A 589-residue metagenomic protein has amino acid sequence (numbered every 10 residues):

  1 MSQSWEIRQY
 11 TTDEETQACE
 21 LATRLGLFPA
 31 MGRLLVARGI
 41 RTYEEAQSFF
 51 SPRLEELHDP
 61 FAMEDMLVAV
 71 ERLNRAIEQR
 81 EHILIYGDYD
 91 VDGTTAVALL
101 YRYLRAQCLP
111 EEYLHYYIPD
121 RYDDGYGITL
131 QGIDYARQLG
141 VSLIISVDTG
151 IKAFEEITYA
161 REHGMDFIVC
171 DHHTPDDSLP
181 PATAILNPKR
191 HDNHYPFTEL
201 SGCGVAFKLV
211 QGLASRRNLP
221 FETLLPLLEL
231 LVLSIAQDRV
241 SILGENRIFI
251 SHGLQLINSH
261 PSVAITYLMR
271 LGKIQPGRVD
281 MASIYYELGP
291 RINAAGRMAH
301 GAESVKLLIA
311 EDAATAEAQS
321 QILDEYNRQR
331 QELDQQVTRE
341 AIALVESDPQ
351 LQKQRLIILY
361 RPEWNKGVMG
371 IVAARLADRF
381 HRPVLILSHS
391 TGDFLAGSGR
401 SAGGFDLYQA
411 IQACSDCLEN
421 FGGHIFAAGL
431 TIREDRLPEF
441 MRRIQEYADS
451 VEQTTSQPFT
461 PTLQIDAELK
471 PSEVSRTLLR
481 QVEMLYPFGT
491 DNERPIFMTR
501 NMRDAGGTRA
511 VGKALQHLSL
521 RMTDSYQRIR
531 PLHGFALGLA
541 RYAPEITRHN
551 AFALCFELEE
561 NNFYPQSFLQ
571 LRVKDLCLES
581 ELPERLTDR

Functional and structural regions predicted by a protein language model:
M1-S4, M484: Catalytic domains of riboflavin
S2, Y10-T11, E15-L143, H163-G164 (+4 more regions): Hydrophobic helix-and-loop "lid/oligomerization" segment in the mid-to-C-terminal part of catalytic domains
R75, Q79, T315-Q319, Y326-L359 (+2 more regions): Mid-to-C-terminal polyanion-binding domains and interfaces
D134-C203, F207-R216, P226, L243: Active-site cavity-forming subdomains of large catalytic enzyme subunits
E155-Y159, I357, V372, Q481: A short acidic, amphipathic alpha-helical/loop segment
I157, H194-F197, Q275-P276, A374-R375 (+1 more regions): A generic local secondary-structure boundary/capping motif
H172-H173, N365, H424, H517: Histidine-centered active-site/metal-ligand motif
